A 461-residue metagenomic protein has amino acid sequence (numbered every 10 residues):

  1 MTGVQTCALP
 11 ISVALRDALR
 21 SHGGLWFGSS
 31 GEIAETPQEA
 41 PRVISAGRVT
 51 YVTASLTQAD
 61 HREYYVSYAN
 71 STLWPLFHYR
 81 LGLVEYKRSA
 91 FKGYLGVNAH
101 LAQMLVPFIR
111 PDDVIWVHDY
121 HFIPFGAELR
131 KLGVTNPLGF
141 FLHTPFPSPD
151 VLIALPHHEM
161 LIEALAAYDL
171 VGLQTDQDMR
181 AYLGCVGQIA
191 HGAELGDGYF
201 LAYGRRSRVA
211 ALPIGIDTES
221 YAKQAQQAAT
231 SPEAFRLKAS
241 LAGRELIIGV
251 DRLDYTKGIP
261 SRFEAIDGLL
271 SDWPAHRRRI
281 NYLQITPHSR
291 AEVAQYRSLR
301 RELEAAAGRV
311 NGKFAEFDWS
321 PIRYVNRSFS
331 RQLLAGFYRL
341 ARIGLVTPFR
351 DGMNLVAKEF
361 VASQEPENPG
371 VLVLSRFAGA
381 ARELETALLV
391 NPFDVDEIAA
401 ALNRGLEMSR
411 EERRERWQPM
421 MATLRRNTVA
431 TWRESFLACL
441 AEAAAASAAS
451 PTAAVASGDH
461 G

Functional and structural regions predicted by a protein language model:
T2-L9: Short, small-residue-biased leader/transition segments that mark boundaries at the very start of proteins
R16-P111, V209-A210: A conserved catalytic-core segment of Leloir-type glycosyltransferases
G198-R208, K223-I247, P274-R277: Nucleotide-sugar donor-binding and catalytic loop/hinge architecture of NDP-sugar-dependent glycosyltransferases
L241-T256, L283: Conserved donor-binding/catalytic core segment of Leloir-type glycosyltransferases
D254-L270: A conserved mid-protein helix/loop that constitutes part of the nucleotide-sugar donor-binding site
S271-L283, R339-R426, T431, S435-A438: Catalytic binding pocket for nucleotide-activated donors in carbohydrate/polymer assembly enzymes
T286-Q332: Nucleotide-activated donor-binding/catalytic signature segment of Leloir-type glycosyltransferases, i.e., the conserved
S330-A341: Short acidic alpha-helix that forms the nucleotide-activated donor recognition element in Leloir-type transferases
